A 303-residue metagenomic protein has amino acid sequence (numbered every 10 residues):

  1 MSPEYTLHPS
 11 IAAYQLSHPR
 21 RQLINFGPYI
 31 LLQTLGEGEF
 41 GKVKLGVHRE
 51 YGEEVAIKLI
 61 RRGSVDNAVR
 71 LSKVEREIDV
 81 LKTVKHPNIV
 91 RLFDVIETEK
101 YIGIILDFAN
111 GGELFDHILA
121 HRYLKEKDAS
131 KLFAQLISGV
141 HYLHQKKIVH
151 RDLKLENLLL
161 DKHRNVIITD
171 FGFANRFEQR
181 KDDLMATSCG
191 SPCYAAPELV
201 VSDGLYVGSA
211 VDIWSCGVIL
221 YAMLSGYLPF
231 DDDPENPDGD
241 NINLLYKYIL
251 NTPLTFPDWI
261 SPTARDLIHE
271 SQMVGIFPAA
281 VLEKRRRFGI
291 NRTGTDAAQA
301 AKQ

Functional and structural regions predicted by a protein language model:
M1-F26: Intrinsically disordered, low-complexity regulatory segments that flank or precede the catalytic domain of eukaryotic
L31-E39, V43: Protein kinase glycine-rich loop
E54, L59-V84: Conserved N-lobe beta3->alphaC-helix segment of eukaryotic protein kinase catalytic domains
V95: Activation-segment/catalytic-loop signature of the eukaryotic protein kinase fold
E99-D107, F115-D116: A conserved loop-to-beta-strand element in the N-lobe of protein kinase catalytic cores that borders the ATP-binding
L132-F133: Activation segment signature within eukaryotic-like protein kinase domains
F173-N175: Activation segment
